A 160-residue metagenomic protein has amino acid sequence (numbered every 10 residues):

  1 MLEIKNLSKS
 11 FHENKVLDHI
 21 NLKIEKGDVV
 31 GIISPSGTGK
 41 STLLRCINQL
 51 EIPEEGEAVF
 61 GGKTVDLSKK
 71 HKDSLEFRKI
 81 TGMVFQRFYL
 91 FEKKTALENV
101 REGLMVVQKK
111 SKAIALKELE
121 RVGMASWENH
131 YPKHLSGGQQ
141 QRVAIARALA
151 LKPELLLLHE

Functional and structural regions predicted by a protein language model:
I33-P35: The feature captures the beta-strand-to-loop junction immediately N-terminal to the Walker
N48: Helix-to-loop junction immediately C-terminal to a conserved catalytic motif
G56-D66: Conserved ABC transporter NBD signature motif
V65-G82, V106: ABC ATPase NBD coupling module
Y131-L135, Q139: Conserved ABC ATPase signature
A150-E154: A short, proline-enriched helix->beta-strand linker immediately N-terminal to the Walker B motif in ABC-type P-loop
L156-H159: Catalytic Walker B motif of ABC-type/P-loop ATPase nucleotide-binding domains
